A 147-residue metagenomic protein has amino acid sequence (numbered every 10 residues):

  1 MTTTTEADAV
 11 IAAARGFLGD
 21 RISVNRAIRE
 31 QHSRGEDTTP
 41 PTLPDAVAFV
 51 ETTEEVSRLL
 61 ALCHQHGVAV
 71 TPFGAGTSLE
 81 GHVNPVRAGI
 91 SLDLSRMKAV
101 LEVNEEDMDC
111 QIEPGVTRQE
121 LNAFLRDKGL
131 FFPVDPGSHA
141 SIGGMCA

Functional and structural regions predicted by a protein language model:
M1-E36, Q65-A69: N-terminal accessory segments
A14, T39-V70, A88, L94-P136: N-terminal glycine-rich flavin-associated loop
I22, Q31-S33, L79, V100 (+2 more regions): Short clusters of hydrophobic/aromatic residues that line enzyme substrate/ligand-binding pockets
F73: Conserved PLP-anchoring active-site segment centered on the Schiff-base-forming lysine
L79-V83, I90-L94: Short, acidic (Asp/Glu-rich) active-site segment that either coordinates a divalent metal cofactor
G81-V86, N122-F124, M145-A147: Short acidic, glycine/serine/threonine-rich loops at helix termini
H139-G143: Beta-rich nucleic-acid/ligand-interaction surfaces
